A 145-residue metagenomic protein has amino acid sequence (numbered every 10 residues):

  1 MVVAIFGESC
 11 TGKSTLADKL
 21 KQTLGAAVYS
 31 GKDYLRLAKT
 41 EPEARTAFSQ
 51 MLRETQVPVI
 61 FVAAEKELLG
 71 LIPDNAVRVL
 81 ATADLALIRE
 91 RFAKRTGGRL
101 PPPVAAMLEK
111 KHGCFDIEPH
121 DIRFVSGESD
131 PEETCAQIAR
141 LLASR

Functional and structural regions predicted by a protein language model:
V2: Walker A (P-loop) ATP-phosphate-binding motif of ABC ATPase nucleotide-binding domains
I5: Hydrophobic anchor at the beta1->P-loop junction of P-loop NTPases
E8, T15-Q56: Conserved substrate/cofactor phosphate-moiety recognition/catalytic segment in nucleotide-dependent phosphotransferases
A26-V28, A76-L80, D121-F124: Conserved beta-strand scaffold positions in the cores of enzyme catalytic domains, especially in NTP/NDP-utilizing
P58-A63: Structural recognition of the conserved hydrophobic beta-strand(s) that form the central parallel beta-sheet of P-loop
L69-A76, F115-P119: Short loop/helix-cap segments at secondary-structure boundaries that form the rim of catalytic
D74-A93: Conserved phosphate-donor/acceptor-positioning beta-strand/loop module used by diverse small-molecule
G97-Q137, L141-R145: Small-molecule kinase domains that catalyze NTP-dependent phosphoryl transfer to phosphate-bearing small molecules
